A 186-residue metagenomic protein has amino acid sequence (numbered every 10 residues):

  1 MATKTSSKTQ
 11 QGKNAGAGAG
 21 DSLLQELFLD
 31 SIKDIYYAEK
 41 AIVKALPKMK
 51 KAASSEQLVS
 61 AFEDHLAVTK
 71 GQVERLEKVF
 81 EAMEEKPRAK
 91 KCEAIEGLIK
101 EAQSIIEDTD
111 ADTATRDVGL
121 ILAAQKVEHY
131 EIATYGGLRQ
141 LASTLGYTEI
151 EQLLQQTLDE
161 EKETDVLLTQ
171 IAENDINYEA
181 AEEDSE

Functional and structural regions predicted by a protein language model:
A2-E186: Amphipathic alpha-helical hairpins
